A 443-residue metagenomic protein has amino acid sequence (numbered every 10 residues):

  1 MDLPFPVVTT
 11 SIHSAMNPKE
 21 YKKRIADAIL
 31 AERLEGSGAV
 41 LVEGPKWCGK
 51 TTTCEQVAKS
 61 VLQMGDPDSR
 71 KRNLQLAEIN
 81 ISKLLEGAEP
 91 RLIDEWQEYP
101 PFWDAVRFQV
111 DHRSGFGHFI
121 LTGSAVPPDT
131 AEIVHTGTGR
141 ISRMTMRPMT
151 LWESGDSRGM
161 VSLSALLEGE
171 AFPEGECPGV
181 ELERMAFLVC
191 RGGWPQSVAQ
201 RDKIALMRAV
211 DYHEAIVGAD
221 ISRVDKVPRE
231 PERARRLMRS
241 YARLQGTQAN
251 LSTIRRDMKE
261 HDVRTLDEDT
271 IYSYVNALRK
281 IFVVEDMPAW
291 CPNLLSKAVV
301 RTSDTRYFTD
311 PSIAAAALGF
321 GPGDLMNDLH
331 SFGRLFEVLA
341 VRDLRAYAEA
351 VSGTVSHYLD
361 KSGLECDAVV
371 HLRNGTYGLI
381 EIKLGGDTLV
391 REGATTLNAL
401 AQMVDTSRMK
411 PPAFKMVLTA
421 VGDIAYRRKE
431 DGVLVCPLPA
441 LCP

Functional and structural regions predicted by a protein language model:
D2, T9, N17, A131-T247: Interdomain motor-coupling "hinge/lid" segment immediately C-terminal to the ATP-binding subdomain of NTP-driven enzymes
D2-A31: N-terminal pre-Walker A segment at the start of P-loop NTPase domains
L3-F5, V198, D202-T376: Accessory nucleic acid-recognition modules appended to NTPase machines
V42: Hydrophobic anchor at the beta1->P-loop junction of P-loop NTPases
K50-T51: Conserved lysine of the Walker
V61-P90: Short glycine-rich substrate-engagement loop in P-loop NTPases that contacts/grips substrate
W103-P127, H135: Conserved catalytic/switch belt of AAA+ P-loop NTPases
L418-P443: Domain-level recognition of nuclease-like catalytic cores that cleave nucleotide substrates
